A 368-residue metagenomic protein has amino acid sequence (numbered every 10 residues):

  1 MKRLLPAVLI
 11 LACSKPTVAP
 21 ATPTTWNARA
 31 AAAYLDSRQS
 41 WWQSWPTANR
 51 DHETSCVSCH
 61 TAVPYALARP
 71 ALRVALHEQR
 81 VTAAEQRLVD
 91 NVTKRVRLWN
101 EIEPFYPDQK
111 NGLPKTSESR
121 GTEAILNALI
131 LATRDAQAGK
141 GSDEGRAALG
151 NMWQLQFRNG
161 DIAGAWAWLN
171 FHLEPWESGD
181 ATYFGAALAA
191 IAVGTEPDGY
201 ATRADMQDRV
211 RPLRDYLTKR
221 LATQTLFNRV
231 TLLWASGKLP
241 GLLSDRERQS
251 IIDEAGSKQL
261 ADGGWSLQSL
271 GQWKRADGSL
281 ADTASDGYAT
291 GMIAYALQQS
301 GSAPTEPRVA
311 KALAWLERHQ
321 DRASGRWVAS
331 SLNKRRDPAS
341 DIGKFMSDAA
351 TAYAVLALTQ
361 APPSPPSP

Functional and structural regions predicted by a protein language model:
L4-L11: Sec-dependent N-terminal signal peptides
C13-P368: Preference for long, amphipathic alpha-helical scaffolds in soluble/luminal domains and all-alpha bundles
